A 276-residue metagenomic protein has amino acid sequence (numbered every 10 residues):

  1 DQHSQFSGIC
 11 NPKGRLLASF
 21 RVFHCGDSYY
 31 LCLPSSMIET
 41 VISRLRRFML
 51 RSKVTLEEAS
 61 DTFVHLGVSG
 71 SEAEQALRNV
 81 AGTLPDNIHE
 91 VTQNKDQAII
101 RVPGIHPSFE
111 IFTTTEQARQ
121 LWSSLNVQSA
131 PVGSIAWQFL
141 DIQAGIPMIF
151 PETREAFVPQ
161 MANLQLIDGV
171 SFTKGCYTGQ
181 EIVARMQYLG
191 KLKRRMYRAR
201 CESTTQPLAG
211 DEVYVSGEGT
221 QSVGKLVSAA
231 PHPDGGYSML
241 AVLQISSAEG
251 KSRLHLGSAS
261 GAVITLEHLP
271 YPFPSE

Functional and structural regions predicted by a protein language model:
D1-S19, F23: Acidic, proline/glycine-enriched N-terminal capping motif
Q2-H3, L84-T92, Q206-E212, K251: Glycine-centered loop/turn motifs
R21-A144: Acidic, low-complexity central loop/insert segments
S28, F63, S108, E181 (+2 more regions): Intrinsic-disorder/low-complexity, polar/charged segments enriched in Ser/Thr/Lys/Arg/Asp/Glu/Gln
A59, V102, G145, G175 (+3 more regions): Residue-level recognition of beta-strand microenvironments
E110-R200: Anionic-ligand-binding alpha/beta catalytic cores of soluble enzymes and soluble regulatory domains that recognize
A162-V170, A184-E276: Glycine-rich, small/acidic residue-mixed loop/short-helix segments
